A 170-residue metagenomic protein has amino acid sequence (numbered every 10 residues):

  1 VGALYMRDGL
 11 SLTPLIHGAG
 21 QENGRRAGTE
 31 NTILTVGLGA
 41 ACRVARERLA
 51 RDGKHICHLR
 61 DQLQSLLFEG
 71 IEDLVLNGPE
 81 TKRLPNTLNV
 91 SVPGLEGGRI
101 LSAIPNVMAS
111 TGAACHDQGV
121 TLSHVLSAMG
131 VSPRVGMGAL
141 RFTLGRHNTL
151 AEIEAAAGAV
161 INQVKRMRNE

Functional and structural regions predicted by a protein language model:
V1-E22, A27-A40: Active-site PLP attachment segment
L12, R25, G78-P79, S91 (+2 more regions): Thr-Gly-centered strand-to-loop micro-motif
N31-T35, C42, R60, Q64 (+5 more regions): A general structural signal for well-ordered alpha-helical segments in protein cores
C42-S65, L74-L84: Structural signature of PLP-dependent enzymes
L67-F68, I104: Hydrophobic C-terminal alpha-helix "anchor/cap" residues
G70, N86-N89: Cofactor-pocket helix-loop regions in the catalytic cores of large enzyme subunits
L88-R141: Conserved C-terminal alpha-helix-loop-beta "cap" of PLP-dependent enzymes that closes/shapes the active-site mouth
L122-E170: PLP-dependent enzyme catalytic core of the Aspartate aminotransferase-like
